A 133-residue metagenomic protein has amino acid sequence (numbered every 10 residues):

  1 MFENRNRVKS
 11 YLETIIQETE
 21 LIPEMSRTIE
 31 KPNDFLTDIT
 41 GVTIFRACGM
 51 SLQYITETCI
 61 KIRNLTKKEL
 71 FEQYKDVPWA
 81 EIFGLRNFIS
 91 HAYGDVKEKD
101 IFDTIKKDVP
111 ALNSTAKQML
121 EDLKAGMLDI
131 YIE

Functional and structural regions predicted by a protein language model:
M1-E133: Solvent-exposed interaction patches of small proteins and small membrane subunits
